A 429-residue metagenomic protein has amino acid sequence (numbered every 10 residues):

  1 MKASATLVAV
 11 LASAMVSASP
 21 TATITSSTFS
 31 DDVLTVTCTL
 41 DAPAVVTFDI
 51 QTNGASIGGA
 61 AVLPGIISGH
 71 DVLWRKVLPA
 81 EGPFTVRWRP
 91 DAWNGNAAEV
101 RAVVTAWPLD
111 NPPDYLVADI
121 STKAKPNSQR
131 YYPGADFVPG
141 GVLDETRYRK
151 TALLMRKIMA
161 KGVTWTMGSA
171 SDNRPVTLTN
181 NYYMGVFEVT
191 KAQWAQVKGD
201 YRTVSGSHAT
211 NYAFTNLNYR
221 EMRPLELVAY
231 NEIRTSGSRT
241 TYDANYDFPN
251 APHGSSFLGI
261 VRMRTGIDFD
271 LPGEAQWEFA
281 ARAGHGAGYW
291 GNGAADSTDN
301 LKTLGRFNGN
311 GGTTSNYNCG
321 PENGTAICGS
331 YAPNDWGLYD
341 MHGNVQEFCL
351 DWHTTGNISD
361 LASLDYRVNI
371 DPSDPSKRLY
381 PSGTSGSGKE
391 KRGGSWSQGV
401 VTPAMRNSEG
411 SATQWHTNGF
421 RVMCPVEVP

Functional and structural regions predicted by a protein language model:
V10, A18-T21, R101-D200, P252-R262 (+4 more regions): Short, compositionally biased
D32-V36: Structural beta-strand segments of beta-rich domains
L40-V45, V189: Short proline/glycine-enriched turn/loop motifs at strand-loop junctions of beta-rich domains
T47-D49: Beta-strand signatures of extracellular beta-sandwich domains
G59-L78: Solvent-exposed serine/threonine-rich low-complexity stretches and specific carbohydrate-binding patches
L73-K76, E81-N96: Signal that preferentially marks extracellular ectodomain short beta-strand elements of beta-sandwich modules
Y148-F187, K191-A251, L301-N310, T325 (+1 more regions): Extracellular adhesion/carbohydrate-recognition regions
V228-P403: Functional-site microenvironments in short loops/helix caps that host divalent-cation chemistry
